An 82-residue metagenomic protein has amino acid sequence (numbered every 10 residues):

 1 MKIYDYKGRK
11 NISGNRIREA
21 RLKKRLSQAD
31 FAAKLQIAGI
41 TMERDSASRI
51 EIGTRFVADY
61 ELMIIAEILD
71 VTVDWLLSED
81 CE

Functional and structural regions predicted by a protein language model:
M1-K24: A short, Lys/Arg-rich alpha-helix, primarily the initiator
I12-N15, R25-L26, M42, V57-Y60: Residue-level signal for the short linker/turn that defines the boundary of a DNA-recognition helix
L22, A33, E67: Alpha-helical residues within the helix-turn-helix
L22, Q36-I37, I52, C81: Residue-level detection of the helix-turn-helix DNA-binding "recognition helix"
R25-R49: Short alpha-helical DNA-recognition segment
D45, I52-I64: Short, basic-rich loop-to-helix N-cap that marks the start of a DNA-contacting helix
D59, M63, E67-E82: Short C-terminal boundary/hinge segments that cap the last helix of small helical domains
